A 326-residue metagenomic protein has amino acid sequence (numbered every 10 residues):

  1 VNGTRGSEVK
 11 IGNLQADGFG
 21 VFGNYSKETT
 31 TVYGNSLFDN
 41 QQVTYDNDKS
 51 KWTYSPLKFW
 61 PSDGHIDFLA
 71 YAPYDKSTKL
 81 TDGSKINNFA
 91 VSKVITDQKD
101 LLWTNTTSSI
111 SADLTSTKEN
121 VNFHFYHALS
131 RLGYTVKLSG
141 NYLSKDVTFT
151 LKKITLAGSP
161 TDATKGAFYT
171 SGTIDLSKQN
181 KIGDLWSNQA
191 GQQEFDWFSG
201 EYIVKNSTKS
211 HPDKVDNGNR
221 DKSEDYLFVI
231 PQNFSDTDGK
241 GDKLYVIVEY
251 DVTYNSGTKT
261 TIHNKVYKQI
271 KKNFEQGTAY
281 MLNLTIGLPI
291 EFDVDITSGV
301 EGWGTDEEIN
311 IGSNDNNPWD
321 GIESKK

Functional and structural regions predicted by a protein language model:
V1-K326: Sec-type signal peptide cleavage vicinity
